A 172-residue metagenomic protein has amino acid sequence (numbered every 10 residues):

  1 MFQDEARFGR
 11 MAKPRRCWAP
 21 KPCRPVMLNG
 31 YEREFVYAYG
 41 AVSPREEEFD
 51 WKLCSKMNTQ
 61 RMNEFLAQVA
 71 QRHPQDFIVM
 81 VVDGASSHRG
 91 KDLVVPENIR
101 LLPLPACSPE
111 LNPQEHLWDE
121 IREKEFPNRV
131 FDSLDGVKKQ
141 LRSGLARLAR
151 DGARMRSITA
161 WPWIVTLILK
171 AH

Functional and structural regions predicted by a protein language model:
M1-H172: Short functional hotspots at interaction and active-site rims
